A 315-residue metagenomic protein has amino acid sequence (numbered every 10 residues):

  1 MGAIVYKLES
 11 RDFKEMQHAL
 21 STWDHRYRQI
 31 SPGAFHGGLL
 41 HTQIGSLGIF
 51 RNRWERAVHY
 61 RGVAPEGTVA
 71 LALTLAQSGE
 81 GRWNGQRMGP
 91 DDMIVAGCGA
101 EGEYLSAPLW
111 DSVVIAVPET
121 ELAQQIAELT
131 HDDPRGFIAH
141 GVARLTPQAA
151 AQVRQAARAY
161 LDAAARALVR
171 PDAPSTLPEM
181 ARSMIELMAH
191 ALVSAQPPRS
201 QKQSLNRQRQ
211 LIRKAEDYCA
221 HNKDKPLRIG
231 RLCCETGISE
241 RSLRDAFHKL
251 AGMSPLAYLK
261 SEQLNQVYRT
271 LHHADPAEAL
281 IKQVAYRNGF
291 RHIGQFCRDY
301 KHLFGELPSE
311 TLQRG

Functional and structural regions predicted by a protein language model:
M1-A34, E80-K223, R228-G230, C234-E240 (+4 more regions): Alpha-helical bundle regulatory/interaction domains
M1-G67, A72-L73: N-terminal low-complexity or simple alpha-helical regulatory segments that function as activation/interaction modules
T42, G81, F296: Short aromatic-centered micro-motifs
Q77: Extended, Lys/Arg-enriched charged tracts that mediate electrostatic binding to polyanionic substrates
Q208-I212, L259-L264: Generic hydrophobic, amphipathic alpha-helix propensity
C233-L250, K260-Q266: Active/binding-pocket-proximal capping segment
L243, F247, Q295-F296, Y300: Short hydrophobic/aromatic patch on the recognition helix
